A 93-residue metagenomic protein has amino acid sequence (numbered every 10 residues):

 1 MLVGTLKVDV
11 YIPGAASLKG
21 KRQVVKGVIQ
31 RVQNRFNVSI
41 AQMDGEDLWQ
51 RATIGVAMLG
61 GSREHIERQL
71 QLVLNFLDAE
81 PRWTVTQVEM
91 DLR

Functional and structural regions predicted by a protein language model:
V3, A41-S62: Short, charge-patterned binding micro-sites
G4-P13, L18: Short glycine-/aliphatic-rich beta-strand segments at the starts of folded cytosolic domains
L6-V10, I54-V56, V88-M90: A structural signal for short, well-ordered beta-strand segments
D9-Y11, N37, V73-N75, A79: A structural boundary/capping signal
S17, R31-A41, E67: Amphipathic alpha-helical assembly/interaction segments
K21: C-terminal binding/interaction regions
F36-M43, T84-M90: Short beta-strand elements
M58-R93: C-terminal structural segments of small proteins and small subunits
